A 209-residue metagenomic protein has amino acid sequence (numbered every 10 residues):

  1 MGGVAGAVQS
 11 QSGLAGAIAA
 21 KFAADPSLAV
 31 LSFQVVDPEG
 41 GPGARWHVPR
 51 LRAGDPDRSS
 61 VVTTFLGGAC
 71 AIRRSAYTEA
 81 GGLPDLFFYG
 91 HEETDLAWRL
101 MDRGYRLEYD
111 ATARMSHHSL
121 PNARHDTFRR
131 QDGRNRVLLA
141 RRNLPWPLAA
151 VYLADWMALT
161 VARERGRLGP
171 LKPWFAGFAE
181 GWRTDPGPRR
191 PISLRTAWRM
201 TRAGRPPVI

Functional and structural regions predicted by a protein language model:
A7-A44: Conserved donor NDP-sugar-binding/catalytic core segment of glycosyltransferases
G13-A20, D95-R99, N135-L138, W156 (+2 more regions): Alpha-helical elements of Rossmann-like donor-binding domains used by nucleotide-donor carbohydrate transfer enzymes
F33, R45-T63, T78: Short, flexible, basic/aromatic active-site loop/helix in glycosyltransferases
T64-G81, L86-R114: A short, conserved alpha-helix in the catalytic core of glycosyltransferases
S116-L138, G166-P170: Nucleotide-sugar-dependent glycosyltransferase catalytic core
Q131, W146-I209: Non-catalytic, C-terminal membrane-associated alpha-helical segments of glycosyltransferases
